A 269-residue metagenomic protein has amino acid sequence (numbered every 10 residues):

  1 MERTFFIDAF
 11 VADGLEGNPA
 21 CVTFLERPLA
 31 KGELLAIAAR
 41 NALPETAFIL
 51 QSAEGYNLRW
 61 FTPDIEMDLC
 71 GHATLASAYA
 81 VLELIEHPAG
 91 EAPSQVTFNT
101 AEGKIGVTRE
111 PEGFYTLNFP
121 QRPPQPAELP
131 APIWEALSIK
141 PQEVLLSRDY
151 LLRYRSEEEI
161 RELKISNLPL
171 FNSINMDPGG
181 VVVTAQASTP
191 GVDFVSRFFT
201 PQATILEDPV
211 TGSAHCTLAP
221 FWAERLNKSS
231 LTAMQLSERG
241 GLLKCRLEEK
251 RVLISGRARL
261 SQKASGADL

Functional and structural regions predicted by a protein language model:
M1-L69, L75-L269: Active-site proximal loop and beta-alpha junction motif in alpha/beta enzyme cores
